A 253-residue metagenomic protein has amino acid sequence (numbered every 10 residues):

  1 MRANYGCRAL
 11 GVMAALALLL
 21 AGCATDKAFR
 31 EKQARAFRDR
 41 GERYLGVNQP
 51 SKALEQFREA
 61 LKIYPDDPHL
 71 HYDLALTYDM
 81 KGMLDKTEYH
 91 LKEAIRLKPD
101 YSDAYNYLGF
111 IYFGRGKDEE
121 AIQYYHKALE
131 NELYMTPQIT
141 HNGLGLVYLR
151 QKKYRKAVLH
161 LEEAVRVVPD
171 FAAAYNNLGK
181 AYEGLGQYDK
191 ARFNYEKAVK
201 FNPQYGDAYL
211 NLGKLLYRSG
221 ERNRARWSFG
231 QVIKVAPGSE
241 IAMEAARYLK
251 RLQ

Functional and structural regions predicted by a protein language model:
F29, I63, L97, N131-L133 (+3 more regions): Structural marker of alpha-solenoid helical repeat scaffolds
E31, L210, L215-Q253: Terminal, low-structured helical/coil segments at or just beyond the last alpha-helical repeat
Q33-R35, P68-H69, S102-D103, T136-Q138 (+3 more regions): Helix-start (N-cap) detector for alpha-helical repeat units in TPR-like alpha-solenoids, especially tetratricopeptide
D39, D73, Y107, G143 (+3 more regions): Canonical tetratricopeptide repeat
G46-V47, M80-K81, G114-R115, R150 (+3 more regions): Register position in tetratricopeptide repeats
